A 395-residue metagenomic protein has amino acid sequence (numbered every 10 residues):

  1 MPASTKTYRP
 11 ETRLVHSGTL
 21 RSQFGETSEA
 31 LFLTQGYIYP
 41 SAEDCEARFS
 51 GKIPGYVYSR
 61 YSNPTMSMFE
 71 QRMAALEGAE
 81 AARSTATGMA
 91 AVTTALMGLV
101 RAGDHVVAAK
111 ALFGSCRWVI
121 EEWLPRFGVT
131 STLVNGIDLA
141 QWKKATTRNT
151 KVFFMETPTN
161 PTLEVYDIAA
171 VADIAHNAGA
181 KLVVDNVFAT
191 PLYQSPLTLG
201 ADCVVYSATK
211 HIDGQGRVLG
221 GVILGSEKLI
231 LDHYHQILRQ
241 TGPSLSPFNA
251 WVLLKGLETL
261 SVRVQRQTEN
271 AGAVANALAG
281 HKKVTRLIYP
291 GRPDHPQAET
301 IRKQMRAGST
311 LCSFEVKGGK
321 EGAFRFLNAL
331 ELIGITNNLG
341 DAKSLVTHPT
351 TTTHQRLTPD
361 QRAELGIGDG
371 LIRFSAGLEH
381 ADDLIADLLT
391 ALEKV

Functional and structural regions predicted by a protein language model:
M1, E121, T130, R148 (+2 more regions): PLP-dependent enzyme catalytic core of the Aspartate aminotransferase-like
P2-N63, Q71: N-terminal "arm"/small-domain region of PLP-dependent enzymes with the aminotransferase-like
P2-T5, L14-L20, A81-K283, I288: Conserved PLP-enzyme active-site core in the AAT-like
G36-Y37, G225-L229, L257, V316-E321: Short loop segments at secondary-structure junctions
S41-A90, S115-E122: Conserved N-terminal alpha-helix of the aminotransferase class I/II PLP-enzyme fold
P158, V187-A189, R292, K317 (+1 more regions): Active-site beta-loop-alpha junctions enriched in small/polar residues
L253-V262, T310-K317, R373-G377: Short, well-ordered beta-strand elements within core beta-sheets of diverse protein domains
G272-D341, L357-A363: Conserved small-domain helix->loop->beta segment predominantly found in fold-type I
